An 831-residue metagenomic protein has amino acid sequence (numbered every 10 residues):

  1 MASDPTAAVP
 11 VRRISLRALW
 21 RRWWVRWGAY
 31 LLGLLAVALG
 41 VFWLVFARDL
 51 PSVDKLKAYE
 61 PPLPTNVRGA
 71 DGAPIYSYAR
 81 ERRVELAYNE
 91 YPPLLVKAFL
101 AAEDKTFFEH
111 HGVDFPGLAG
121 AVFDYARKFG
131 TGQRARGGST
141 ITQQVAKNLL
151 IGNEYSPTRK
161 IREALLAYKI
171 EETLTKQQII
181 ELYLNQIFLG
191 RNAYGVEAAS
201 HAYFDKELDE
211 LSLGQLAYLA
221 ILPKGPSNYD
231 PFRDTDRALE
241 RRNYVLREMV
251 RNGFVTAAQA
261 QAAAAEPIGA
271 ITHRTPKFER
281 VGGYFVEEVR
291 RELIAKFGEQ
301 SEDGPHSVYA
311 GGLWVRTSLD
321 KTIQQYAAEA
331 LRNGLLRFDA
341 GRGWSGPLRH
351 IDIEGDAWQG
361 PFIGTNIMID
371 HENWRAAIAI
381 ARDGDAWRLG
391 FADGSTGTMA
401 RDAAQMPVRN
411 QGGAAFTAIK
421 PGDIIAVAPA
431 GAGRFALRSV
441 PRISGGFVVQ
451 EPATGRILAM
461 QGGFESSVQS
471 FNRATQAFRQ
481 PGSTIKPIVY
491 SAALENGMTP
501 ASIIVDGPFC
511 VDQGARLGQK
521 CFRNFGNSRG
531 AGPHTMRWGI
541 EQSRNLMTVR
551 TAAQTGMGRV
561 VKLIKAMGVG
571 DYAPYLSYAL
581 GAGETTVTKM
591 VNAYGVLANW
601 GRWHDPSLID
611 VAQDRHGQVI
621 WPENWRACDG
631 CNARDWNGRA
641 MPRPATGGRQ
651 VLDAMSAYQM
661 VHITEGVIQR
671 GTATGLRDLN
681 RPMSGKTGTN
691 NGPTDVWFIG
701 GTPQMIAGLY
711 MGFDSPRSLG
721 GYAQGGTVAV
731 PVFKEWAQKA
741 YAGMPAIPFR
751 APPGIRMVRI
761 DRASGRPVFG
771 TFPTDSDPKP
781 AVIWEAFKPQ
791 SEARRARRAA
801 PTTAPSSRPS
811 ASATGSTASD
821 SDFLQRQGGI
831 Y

Functional and structural regions predicted by a protein language model:
M1, T275, D352-P361, A381-D385 (+8 more regions): Soluble, non-transmembrane domains of envelope/secretory-pathway proteins that act on or interact with carbohydrate
M1-R68, T106: N-terminal type II signal-anchor transmembrane helix that functions as the membrane-insertion/stop-transfer segment
L39-G40, L44, G132-A392, T551 (+4 more regions): Non-catalytic, structured segments within soluble enzyme domains
P64-A70, Y91, L211, R375-F391 (+3 more regions): A short, well-structured edge-of-sheet supersecondary motif
F99-L100, M249, A327, T454-G455 (+6 more regions): Active-site SXXK
F108-L118, Y194-E197, T256-A260, F471 (+5 more regions): Short, well-structured active-site flanking segments
K128-Y155, D209, R274-E279, A453-T454 (+5 more regions): Conserved catalytic neighborhood of penicillin-recognizing serine enzymes
P267-I268, R274-F278, L319-D320, A566-C631 (+4 more regions): Active-site-proximal helix/loop microenvironment of the serine DD-peptidase/beta-lactamase transpeptidase fold
